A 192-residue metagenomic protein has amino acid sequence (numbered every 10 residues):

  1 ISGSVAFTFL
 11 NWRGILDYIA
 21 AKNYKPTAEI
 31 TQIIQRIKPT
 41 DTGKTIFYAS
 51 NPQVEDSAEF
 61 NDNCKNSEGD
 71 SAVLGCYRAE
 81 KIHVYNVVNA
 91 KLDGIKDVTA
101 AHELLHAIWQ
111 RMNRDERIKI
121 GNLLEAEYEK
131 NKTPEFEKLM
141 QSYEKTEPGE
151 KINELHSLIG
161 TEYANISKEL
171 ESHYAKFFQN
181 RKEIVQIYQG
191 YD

Functional and structural regions predicted by a protein language model:
S2-G14, A20-A79, R117-D192: Metalloprotease/metallohydrolase-associated module, dominated by Zn2+-dependent proteases
L16, G94-I95, Q110: Residues at structural and domain junctions
E80-H83, L105: Glycine-rich, often proline-containing surface loops adjacent to acidic residues and nearby aromatics that form
H83-T99: Short pre-active-site segment immediately N-terminal to the catalytic Zn-binding motif
V88-L92, L105, L123: Eukaryotic low-complexity, mixed-charge intrinsically disordered interaction/regulatory segments enriched in acidic
V98-Q110: Active-site recognition of the HExxH zinc-binding catalytic motif
Q110-M112, I120: Short, solvent-exposed loop/turn and secondary-structure capping segments
